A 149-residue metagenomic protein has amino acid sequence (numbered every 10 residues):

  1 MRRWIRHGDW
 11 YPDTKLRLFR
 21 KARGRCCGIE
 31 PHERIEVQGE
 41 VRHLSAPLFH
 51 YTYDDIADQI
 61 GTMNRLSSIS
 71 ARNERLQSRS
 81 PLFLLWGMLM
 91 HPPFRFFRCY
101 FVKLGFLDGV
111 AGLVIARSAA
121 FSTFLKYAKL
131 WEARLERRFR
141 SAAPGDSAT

Functional and structural regions predicted by a protein language model:
M1-R140, P144, A148-T149: Catalytic-site signature of metal-activated, phosphate-bearing donor transferases, centered on the GT-A/GT-A-like
